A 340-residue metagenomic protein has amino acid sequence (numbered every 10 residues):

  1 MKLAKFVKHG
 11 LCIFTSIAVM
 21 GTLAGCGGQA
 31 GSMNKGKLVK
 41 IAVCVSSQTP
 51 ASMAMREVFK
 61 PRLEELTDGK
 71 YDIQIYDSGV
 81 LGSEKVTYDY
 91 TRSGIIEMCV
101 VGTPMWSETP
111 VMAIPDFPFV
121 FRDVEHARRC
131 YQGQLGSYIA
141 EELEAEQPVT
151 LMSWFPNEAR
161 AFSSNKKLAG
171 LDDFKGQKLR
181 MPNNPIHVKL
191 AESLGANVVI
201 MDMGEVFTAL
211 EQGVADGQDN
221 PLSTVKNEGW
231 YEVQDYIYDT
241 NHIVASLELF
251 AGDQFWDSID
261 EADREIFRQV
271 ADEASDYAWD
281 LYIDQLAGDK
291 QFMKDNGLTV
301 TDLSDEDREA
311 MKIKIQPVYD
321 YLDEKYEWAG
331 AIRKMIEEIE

Functional and structural regions predicted by a protein language model:
M1-L38, E340: Short, low-complexity disordered leader/linker segments with a strong preference for bacterial N-terminal type II
G27-H126, L135, E144-E146, T150-E340: N-terminal secretory/targeting leader peptides
